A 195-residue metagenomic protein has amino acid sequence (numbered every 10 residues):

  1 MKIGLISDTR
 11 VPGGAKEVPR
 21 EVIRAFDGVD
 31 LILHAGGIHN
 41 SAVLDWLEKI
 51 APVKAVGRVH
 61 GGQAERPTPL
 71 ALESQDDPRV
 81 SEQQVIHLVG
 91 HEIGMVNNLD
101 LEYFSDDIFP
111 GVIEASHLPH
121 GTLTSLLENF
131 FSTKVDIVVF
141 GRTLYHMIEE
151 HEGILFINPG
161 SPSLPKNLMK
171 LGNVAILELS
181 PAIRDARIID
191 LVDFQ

Functional and structural regions predicted by a protein language model:
M1-G4: Extreme N-terminal starter segment of soluble prokaryotic enzymes
I6, E82-V89, E150, I157-Q195: Binuclear metal-dependent phosphoesterase catalytic core
I6-E17, R24-L33, I38-V139, T143-L155 (+1 more regions): Conserved catalytic scaffold of divalent metal-dependent phosphoesterases
V18-R20, L171: Short amphipathic alpha-helical segment that frequently serves as the phosphate-/nucleotide-binding helix
